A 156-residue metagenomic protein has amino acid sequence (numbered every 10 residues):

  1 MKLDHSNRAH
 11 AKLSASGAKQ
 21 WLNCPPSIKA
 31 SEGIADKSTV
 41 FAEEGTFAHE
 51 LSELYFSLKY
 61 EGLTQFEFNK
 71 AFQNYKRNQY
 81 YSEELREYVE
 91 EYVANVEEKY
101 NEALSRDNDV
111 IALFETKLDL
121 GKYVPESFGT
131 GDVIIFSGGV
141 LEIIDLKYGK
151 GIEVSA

Functional and structural regions predicted by a protein language model:
M1, E53, S57, E153: Accessory terminal regions of nucleic-acid processing enzymes
M1-A11: Generic start-of-chain signal for non-secretory N-termini
H10-Y60: Nuclease catalytic cores
A11-A15, Y81-R86, V154: General structural signal for secondary-structure boundaries
E43, F47-G121: A non-catalytic, helix-rich entry segment at domain boundaries
R106-A156: Mg2+/Mn2+-dependent nuclease catalytic core
